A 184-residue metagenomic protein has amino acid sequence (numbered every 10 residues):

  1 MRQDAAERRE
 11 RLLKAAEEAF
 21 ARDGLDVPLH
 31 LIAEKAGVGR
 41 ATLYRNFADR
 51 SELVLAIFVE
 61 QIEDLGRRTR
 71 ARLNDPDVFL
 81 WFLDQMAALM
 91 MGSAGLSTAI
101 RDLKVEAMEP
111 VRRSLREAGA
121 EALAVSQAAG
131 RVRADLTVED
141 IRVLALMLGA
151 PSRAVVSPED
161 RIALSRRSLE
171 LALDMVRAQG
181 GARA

Functional and structural regions predicted by a protein language model:
M1-K35, E52: Basic, helix-initiating cap at the start of DNA-binding domains
G24-L25, R45, R133: Helix-turn-helix/winged-helix DNA-binding modules
G37-F47: Short hydrophobic/aromatic patch on the recognition helix
F47, V54-Q61: Alpha-helical DNA-contacting segments of helix-turn-helix folds
A56, E63-G92, K104-A107: Hydrophobic alpha-helical connector segments
A88-E121, A150-V155: Short secondary-structure transition hinges
P110-V111, A128-V143, E159-A163: All-alpha amphipathic helical-bundle segments outside canonical DNA-binding/catalytic cores that form hydrophobic
R116-A129, A154-A184: C-terminal peripheral helix-coil segments that are non-catalytic and often amphipathic
